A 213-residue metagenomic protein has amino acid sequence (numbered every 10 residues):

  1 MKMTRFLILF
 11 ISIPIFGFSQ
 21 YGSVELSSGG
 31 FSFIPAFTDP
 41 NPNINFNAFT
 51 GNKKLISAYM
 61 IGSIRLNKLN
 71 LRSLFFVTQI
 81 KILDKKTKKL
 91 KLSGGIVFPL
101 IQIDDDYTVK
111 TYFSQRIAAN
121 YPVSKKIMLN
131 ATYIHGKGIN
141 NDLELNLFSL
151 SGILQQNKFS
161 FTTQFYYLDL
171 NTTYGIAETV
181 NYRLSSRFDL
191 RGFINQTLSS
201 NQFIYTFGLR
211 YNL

Functional and structural regions predicted by a protein language model:
M1-V24: Bacterial Sec-dependent N-terminal signal peptides
F18-R65: Short glycine/proline- and aromatic-enriched beta-strand/turn motifs that initiate or cap beta-hairpins
G22, K53-M60, L83-L92, K125-A131 (+2 more regions): Repeated loop/turn-to-beta-strand initiation elements of outer-membrane beta-barrel proteins
V24-S28, A58-I64, G94-F98, A131-H135 (+3 more regions): Transmembrane beta-barrel strands of outer-membrane/channel proteins
F33-P42, G62-L74, K86, L100-T111 (+3 more regions): Solvent-exposed loop/turn segments connecting transmembrane beta-strands in outer-membrane beta-barrel proteins
N47-G51, Q79-L83, A118-P122, S151-Q155 (+2 more regions): Transmembrane beta-barrel domains of outer membrane proteins
T108-N171: Detector for outer-membrane/organellar transmembrane beta-barrel domains, recognizing the amphipathic beta-strand
Y182, S200-L213: Outer-membrane beta-barrel "beta-signal"
